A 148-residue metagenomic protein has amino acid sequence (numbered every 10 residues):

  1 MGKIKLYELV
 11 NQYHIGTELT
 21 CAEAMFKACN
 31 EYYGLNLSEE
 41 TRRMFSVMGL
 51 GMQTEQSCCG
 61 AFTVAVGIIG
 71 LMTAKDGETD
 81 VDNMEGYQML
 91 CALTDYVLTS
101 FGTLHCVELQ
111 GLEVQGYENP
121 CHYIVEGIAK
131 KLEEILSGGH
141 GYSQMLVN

Functional and structural regions predicted by a protein language model:
M1-G2, C29-V47, S100-C106: Acidic-glycine-rich active-site phosphate/pyrophosphate-binding loop
M1-T17: Polybasic, low-complexity association/targeting segments
T17-L37, A92-T99: An acidic intrinsically disordered interaction segment
Y32-R43, L71-G86: Phosphate-handling active-site elements
T41, Q56-A61: Active-site nucleophile and cofactor-binding loops and adjacent substrate-binding regions of central metabolic enzymes
V47-Q56: Transmembrane alpha-helix interface/packing and boundary motifs in multi-pass membrane proteins, characterized by
T63-M72: DPxDG-like acidic metal-binding loop motif
E85-N148: C-terminal binding/interaction regions
